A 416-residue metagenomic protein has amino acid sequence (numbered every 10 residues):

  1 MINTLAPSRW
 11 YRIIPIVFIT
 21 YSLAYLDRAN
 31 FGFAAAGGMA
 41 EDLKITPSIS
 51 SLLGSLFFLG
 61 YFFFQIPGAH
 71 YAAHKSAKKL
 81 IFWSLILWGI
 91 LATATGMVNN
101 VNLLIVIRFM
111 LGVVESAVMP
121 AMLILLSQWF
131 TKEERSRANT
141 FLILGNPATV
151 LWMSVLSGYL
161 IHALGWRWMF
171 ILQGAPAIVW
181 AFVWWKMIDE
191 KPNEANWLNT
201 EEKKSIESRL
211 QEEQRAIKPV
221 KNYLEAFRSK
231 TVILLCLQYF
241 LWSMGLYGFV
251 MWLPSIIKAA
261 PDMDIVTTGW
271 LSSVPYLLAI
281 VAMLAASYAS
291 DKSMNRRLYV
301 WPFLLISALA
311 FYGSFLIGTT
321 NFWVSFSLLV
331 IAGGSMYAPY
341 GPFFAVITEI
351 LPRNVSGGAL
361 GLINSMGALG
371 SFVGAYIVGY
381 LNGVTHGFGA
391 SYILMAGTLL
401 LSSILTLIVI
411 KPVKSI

Functional and structural regions predicted by a protein language model:
G32-F33, A226-M283, S287, Y340 (+1 more regions): Extracytoplasmic gate region of multi-pass secondary transporters
K44, S76, M97-L103, V114 (+5 more regions): Helix-breaking motifs and short loop linkers at transmembrane-helix boundaries and internal kinks in secondary membrane
F63-N102: Conserved MFS/SLC helix-loop-helix module at the cytosolic interface between two early adjacent transmembrane helices
F64-S76, M283-N295, N382: Helix-to-loop junctions at the C-terminal end of transmembrane segments in multipass secondary transporters
H74-L85, D291-L304: Cytoplasmic membrane-interface "Motif A"-like loop-to-helix N-cap segments of 12-TM Major Facilitator Superfamily
I107-G145: Cytoplasmic helix-loop-helix junction between adjacent transmembrane helices in 12-TM secondary transporters
L142-A195: Helix-loop-helix hairpin linking two adjacent transmembrane segments in secondary transporters
R296-V346: C-terminal transmembrane helical hairpin of 12-TM major facilitator-type secondary transporters
